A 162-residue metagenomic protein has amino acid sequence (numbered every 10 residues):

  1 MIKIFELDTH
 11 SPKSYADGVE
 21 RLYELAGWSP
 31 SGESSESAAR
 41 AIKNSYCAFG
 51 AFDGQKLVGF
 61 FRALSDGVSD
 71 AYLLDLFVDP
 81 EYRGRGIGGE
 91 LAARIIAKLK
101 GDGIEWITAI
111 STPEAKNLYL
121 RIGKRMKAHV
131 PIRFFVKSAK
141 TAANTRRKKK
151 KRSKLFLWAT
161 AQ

Functional and structural regions predicted by a protein language model:
M1-E33, V130, T145-A161: Short amphipathic alpha-helix that is part of the acyltransferase structural core
S14, V68, P113-N117: Short alpha-helical
S37-F77: A conserved beta-strand-loop-helix scaffold within acyl/acetyltransferase catalytic domains
L74, E81-G84, K98, W106 (+1 more regions): Acidic/histidine-enriched, beta-strand-rich ligand/metal-binding domains
D79, T112: Residue-level recognition of the GNAT/N-acetyltransferase active site
Y82, G86-R94: Conserved acetyl-CoA pyrophosphate-binding loop and the N-cap/start of the following alpha-helix in GNAT-like
G101-I107, P113-K137: Conserved active-site alpha-helix within GNAT-family acetyltransferase domains
